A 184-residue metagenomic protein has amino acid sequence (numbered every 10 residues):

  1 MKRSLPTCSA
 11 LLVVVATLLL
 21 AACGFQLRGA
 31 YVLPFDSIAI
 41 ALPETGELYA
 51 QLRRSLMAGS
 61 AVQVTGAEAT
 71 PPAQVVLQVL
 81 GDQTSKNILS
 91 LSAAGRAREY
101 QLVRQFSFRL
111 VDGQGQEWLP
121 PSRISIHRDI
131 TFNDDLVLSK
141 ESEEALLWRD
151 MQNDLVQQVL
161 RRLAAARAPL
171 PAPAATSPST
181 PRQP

Functional and structural regions predicted by a protein language model:
M1-A21: Sec-dependent bacterial lipoprotein signal peptides
L19-A61, P171-P184: A structural "domain/chain start" motif
I40-E44, L48, A94, R98 (+1 more regions): Extracytoplasmic/periplasmic, Sec-exported soluble proteins
L42, L56, S60, Q83 (+4 more regions): Sec/Tat-exported extracytoplasmic proteins
A61-Q74: Short acidic low-complexity segments
Q78-R123, H127-S142, P184: Surface-exposed short loop/turn segments
L138-P184: C-terminal/domain-edge helix-coil "capping" segments
